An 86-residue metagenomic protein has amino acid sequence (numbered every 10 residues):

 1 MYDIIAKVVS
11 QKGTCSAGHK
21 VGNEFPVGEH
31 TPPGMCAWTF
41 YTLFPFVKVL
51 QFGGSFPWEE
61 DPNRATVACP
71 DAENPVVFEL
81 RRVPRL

Functional and structural regions predicted by a protein language model:
Y2, E59-L86: Short, compact, well-ordered microdomains
I4-V9: A short beta-strand micro-motif
S10-T14: Short alpha-helix capping/helix-loop boundary micro-motifs
V21-G22: Loop/turn positions that initiate beta-strands
F25-P62: Acidic, aromatic-enriched beta-alpha/helix-loop junctions
